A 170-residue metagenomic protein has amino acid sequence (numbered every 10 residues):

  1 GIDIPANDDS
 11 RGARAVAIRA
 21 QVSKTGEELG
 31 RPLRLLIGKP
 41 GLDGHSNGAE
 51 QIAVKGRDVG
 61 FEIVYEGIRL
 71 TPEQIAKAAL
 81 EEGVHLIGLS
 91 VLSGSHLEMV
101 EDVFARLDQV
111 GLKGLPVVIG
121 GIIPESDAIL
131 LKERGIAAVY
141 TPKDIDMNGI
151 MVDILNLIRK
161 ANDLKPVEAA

Functional and structural regions predicted by a protein language model:
G1-A170: Domain-level signal for soluble alpha/beta catalytic cores
